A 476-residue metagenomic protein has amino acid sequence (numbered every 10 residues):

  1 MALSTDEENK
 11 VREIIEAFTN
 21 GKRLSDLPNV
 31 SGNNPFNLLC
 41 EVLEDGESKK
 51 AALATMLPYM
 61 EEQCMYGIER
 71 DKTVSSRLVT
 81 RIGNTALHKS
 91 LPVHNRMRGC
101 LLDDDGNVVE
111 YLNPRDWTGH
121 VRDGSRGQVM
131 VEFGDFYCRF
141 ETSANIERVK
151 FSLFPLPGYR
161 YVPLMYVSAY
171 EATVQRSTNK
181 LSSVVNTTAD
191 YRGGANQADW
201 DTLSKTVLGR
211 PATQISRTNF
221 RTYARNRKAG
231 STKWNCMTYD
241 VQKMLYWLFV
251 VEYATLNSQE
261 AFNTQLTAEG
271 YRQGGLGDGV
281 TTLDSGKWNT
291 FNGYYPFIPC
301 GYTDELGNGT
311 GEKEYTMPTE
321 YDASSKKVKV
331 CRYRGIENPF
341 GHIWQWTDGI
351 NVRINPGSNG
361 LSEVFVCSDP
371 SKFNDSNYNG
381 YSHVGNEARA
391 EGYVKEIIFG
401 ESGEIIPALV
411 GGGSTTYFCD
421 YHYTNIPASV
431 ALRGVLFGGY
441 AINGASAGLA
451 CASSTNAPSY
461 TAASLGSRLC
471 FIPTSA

Functional and structural regions predicted by a protein language model:
M1-G32, S475-A476: Short, intrinsically disordered N-terminal pre-domain segments
V30, M60-E132, C138-F140: GGW-centered surface loops in extracellular recognition modules
G32-E44, G335-E337: Short hydrophobic/aromatic-rich beta-strand motifs
E41-Y59: Short, surface-exposed terminal/edge motifs of secreted or surface/virion proteins that either
E44-E47, F136-C138, A172-T173, I350-N351 (+1 more regions): Acidic glycine-/aspartate-rich tracts in secreted/extracellular proteins
H120, G124-G127, F151-P339: Short aromatic-cysteine micro-motif
V241-K243, Q265-P299, A323, P339-V352 (+1 more regions): C-terminal, surface-exposed recognition/capping segments
R353-S368: A short, polar/charged loop-to-alpha-helix boundary motif
